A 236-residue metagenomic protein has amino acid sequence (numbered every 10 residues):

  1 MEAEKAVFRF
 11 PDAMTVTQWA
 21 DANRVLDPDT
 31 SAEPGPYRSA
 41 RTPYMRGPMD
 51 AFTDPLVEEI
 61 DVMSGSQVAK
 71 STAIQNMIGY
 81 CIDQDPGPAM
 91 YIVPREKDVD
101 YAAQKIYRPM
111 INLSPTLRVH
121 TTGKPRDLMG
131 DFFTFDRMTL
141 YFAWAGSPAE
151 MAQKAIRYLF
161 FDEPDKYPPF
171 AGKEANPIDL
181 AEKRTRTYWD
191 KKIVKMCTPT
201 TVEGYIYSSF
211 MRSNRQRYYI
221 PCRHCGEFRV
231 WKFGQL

Functional and structural regions predicted by a protein language model:
M1-L236: Phosphate/NTP-binding elements of NTP-utilizing enzymes
